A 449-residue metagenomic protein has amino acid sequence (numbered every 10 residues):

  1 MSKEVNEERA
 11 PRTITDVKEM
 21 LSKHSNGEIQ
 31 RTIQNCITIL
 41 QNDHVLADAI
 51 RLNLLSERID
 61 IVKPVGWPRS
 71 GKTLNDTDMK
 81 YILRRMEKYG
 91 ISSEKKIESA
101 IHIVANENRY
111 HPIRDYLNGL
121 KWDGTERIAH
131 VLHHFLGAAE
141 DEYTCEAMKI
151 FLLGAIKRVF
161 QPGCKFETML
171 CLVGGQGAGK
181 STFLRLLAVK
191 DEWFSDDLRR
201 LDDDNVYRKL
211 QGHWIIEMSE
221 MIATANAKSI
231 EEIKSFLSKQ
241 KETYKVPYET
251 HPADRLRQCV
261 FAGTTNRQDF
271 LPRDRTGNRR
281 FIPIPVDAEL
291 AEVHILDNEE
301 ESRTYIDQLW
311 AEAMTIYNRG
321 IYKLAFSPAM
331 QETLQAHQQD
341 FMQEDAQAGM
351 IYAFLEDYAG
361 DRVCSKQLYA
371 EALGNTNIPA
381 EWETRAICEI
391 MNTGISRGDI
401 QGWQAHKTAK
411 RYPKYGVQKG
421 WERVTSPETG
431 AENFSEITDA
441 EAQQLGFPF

Functional and structural regions predicted by a protein language model:
M1-R127, E142, E146, N377-W382 (+3 more regions): N-terminal nucleic-acid engagement/recognition segments and initiation subdomains in replication, restriction
V45, A49-L54, R58-I61, G66 (+10 more regions): Residue-level preference for alpha-helix termini and adjacent loops
M79-L83, N118, H134-A138, G179-R185 (+3 more regions): Generic detector of short, locally flexible boundary/turn motifs and exposed helical patches
K88-H111, K165, E192-D196, D202-L237 (+2 more regions): Feature primarily recognizes SF3-like P-loop helicase cores of small DNA viruses
I101-Q211, K366: P-loop NTPase catalytic core of nucleic-acid-dependent motor ATPases
